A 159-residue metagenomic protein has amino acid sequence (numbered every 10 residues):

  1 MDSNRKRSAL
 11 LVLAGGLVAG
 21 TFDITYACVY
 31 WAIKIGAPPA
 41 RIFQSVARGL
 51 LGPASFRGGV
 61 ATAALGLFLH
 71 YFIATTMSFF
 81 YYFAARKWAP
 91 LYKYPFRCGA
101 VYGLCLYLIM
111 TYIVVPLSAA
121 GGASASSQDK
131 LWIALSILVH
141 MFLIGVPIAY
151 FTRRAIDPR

Functional and structural regions predicted by a protein language model:
M1-N4, T152-R159: Short, charged juxtamembrane terminal tails flanking transmembrane helices
S3-G36: N-terminal signal-anchor transmembrane alpha helix
A9-A14, A63-F68, F96-V101, A134 (+1 more regions): Hydrophobic alpha-helical transmembrane segments
L10, K87-I109: Internal alpha-helical transmembrane segments of multi-pass membrane proteins
A32-A61: Extracytosolic (periplasmic/ER-lumenal) interhelical loops and adjacent juxtamembrane/interface segments of multi-pass
I33-K34, F56, Y112-I137: Interfacial helix-loop-helix junctions of multi-pass membrane proteins
A64-Y82: Hydrophobic alpha-helical transmembrane segments
V139-R153: Hydrophobic cores of alpha-helical transmembrane segments in multi-pass inner/ER membrane proteins, independent
